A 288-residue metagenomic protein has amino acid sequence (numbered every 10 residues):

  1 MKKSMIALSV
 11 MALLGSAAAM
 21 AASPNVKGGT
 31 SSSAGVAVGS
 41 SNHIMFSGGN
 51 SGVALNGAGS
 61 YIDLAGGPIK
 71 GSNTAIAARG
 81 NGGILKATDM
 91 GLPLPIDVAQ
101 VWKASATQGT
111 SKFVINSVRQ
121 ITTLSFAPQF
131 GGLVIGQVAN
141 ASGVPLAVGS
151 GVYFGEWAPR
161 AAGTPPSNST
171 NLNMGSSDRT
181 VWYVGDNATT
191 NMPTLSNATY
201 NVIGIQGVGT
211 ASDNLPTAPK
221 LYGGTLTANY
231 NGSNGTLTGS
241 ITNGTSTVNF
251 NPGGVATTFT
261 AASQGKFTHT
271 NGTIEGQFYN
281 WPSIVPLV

Functional and structural regions predicted by a protein language model:
M1-P24: Gram-negative bacterial Sec-dependent N-terminal signal peptides
A21-V288: Mature soluble binding/inhibitory domains
